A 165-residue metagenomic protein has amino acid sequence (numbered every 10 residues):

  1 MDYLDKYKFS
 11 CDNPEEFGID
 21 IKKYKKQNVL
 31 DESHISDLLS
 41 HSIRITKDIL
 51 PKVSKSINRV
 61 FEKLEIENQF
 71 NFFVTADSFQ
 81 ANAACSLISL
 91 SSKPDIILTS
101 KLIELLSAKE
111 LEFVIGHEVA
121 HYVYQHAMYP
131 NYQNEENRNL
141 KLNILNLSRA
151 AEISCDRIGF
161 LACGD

Functional and structural regions predicted by a protein language model:
M1-L87: Hydrophobic or amphipathic, alpha-helical segments that drive membrane association/targeting
D48, I97-F113, N146: Short pre-active-site segment immediately N-terminal to the catalytic Zn-binding motif
V53, E112, A151: Hydrophobic (often cysteine-bearing) scaffold residues that line and stabilize catalytic clefts of nucleotide/cofactor
I57, L98, H117, C155: Divalent metal-coordination and catalytic microenvironments
V60, H121-Y122, I158, A162: Short alpha-helical functional segments enriched in proximate histidine and acidic residues
P94, N131-N139: Short, conserved phosphate-binding/catalytic loop or strand-edge motifs used in phosphoryl-/nucleotidyl-transfer
K109, E118-N134: Catalytic Zn2+-binding segment of zinc metalloproteases
K141-D165: Metalloprotease/metallohydrolase-associated module, dominated by Zn2+-dependent proteases
